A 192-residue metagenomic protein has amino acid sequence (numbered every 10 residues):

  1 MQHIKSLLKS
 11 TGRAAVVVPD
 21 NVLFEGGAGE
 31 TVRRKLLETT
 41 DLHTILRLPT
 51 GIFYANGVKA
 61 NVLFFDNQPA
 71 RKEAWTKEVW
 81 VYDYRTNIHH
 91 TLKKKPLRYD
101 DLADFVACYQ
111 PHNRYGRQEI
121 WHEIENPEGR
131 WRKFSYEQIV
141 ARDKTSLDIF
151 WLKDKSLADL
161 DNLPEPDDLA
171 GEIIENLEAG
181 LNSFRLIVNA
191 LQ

Functional and structural regions predicted by a protein language model:
M1-Q192: A conserved structural/catalytic subdomain of Rossmann-like adenosyl-cofactor enzymes
